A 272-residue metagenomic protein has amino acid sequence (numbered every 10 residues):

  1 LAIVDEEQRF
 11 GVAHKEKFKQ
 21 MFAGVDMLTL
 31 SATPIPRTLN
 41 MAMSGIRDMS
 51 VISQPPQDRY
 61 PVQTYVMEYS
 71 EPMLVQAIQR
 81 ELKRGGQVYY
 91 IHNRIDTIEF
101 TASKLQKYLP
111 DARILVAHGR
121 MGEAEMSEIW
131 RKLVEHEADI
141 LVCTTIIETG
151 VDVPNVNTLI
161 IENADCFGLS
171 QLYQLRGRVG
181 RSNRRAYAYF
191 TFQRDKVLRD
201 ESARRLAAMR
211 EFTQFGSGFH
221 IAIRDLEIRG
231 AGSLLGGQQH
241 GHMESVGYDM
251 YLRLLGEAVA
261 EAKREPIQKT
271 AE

Functional and structural regions predicted by a protein language model:
L1-Q87: Post-DEXD/H (motif II) to motif III coupling segment of the RecA-like Helicase ATP-binding lobe
E71-Y89, N93, T97-F100, K104-E272: C-terminal helicase module of SF1/SF2 nucleic-acid helicases/translocases
